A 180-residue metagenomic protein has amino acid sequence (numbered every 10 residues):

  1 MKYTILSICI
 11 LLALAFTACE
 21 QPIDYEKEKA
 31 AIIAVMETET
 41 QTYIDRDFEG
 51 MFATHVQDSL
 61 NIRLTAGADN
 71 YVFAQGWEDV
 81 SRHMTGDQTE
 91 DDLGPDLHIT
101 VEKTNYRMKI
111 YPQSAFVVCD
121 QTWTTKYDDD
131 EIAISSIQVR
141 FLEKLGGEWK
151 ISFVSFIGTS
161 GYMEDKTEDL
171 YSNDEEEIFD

Functional and structural regions predicted by a protein language model:
M1-I5: Positively charged n-region of N-terminal signal peptides that target proteins for export
S7-A15: Bacterial N-terminal signal peptides
C19-T54, Y171-E175, F179-D180: Short, low-complexity N-terminal intrinsically disordered segments enriched in polar/charged residues
E39, M51-F52, V80, V117 (+1 more regions): Hydrophobic pocket/interface hotspot
H55, S59-G76, D92-L93, K109-I110: A short gly/proline-enriched turn/hairpin at secondary-structure junctions
H55-D58, A66-G67, P112, D120-W123 (+2 more regions): A mature extracytoplasmic/lumenal domain signature
Q75-D128: Surface-exposed, charged secondary-structure patches
A133-V139, E143-D180: Low-complexity, intrinsically disordered terminal/linker segments enriched in charged and Gly/Pro repeats
